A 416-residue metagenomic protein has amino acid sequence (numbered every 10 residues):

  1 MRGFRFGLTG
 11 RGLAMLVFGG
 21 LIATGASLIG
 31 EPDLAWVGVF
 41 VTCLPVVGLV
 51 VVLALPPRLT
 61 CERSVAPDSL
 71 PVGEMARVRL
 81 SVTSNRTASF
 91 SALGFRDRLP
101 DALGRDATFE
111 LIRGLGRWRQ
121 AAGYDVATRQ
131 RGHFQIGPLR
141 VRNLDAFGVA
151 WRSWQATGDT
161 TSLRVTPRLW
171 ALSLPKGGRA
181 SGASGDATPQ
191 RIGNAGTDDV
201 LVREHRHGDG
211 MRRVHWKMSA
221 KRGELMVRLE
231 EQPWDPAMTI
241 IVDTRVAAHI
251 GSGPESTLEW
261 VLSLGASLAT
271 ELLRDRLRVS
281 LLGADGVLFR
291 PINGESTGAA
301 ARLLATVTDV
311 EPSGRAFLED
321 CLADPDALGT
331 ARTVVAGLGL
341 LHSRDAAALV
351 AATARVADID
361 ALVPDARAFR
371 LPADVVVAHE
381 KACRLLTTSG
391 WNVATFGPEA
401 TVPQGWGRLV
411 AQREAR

Functional and structural regions predicted by a protein language model:
M1-R63: Extracellular/lumenal glycan-associated context and N-glycosylation machinery
R2-G3, G10, G158, L169 (+2 more regions): Exposed, interaction-prone extracellular/peripheral surfaces
T9, E31, P100-D101, R117 (+4 more regions): Short, structured coil/loop segments at alpha-helix boundaries
C43-R290, T333-G337: An amphipathic, basic-hydrophobic helix/alpha-beta surface used to engage anionic, phosphate-rich ligands or surfaces
